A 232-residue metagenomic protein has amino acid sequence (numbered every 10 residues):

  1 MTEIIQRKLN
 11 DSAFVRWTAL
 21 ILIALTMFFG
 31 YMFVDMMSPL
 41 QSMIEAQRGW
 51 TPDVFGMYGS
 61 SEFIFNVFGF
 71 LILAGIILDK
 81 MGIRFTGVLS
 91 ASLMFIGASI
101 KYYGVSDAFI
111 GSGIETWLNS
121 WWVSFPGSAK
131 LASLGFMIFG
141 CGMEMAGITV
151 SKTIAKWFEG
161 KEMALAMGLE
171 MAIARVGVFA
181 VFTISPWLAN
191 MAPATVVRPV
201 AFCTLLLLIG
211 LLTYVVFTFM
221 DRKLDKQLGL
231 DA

Functional and structural regions predicted by a protein language model:
T18-P52: Extracytoplasmic
Y31, D35, S124, S128 (+2 more regions): Small-residue-rich segments within alpha-helical transmembrane domains of MFS-like 12-TM solute carriers
S60-I76: Central cavity-lining transmembrane alpha-helices of secondary-active solute carriers, predominantly the Major
S92-S124: C-terminal ends and interior cores of transmembrane alpha-helices in multi-pass membrane transporters/permeases
A129, G135-A172: Cytoplasmic helix-loop-helix junction between adjacent transmembrane helices in 12-TM secondary transporters
E170-R222: Helix-loop-helix hairpin linking two adjacent transmembrane segments in secondary transporters
T218-A232: Flexible cytoplasmic inter-helical loops of multi-pass small-molecule transporters
